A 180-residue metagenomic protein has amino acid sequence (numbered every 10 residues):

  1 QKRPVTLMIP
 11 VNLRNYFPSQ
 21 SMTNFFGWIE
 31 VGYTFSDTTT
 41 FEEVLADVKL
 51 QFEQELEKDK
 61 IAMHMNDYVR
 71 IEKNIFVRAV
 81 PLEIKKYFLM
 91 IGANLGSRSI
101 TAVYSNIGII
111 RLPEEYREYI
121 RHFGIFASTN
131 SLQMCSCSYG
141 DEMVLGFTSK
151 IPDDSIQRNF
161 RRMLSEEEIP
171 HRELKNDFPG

Functional and structural regions predicted by a protein language model:
Q1-G180: Acyl-thioester-dependent acyl-group transfer interface
